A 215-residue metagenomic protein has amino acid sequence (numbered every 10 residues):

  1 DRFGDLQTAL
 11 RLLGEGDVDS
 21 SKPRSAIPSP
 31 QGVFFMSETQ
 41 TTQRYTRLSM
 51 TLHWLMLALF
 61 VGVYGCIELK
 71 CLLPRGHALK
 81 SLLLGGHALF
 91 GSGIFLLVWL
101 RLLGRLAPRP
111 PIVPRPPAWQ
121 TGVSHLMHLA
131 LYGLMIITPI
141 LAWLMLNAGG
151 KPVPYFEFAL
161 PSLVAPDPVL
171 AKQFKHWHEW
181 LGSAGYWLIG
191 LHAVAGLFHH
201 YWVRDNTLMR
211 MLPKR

Functional and structural regions predicted by a protein language model:
D1-L13: Extreme N-terminal basic, low-complexity initiation segments that serve as generic localization/processing leaders
K22-F35: Short, Lys/Arg-enriched N-terminal segments with co-localized hydrophobic residues within the first ~10-30 amino acids
G32-R215: Membrane-embedded alpha-helical bundles that constitute the cytochrome b-like, heme-associated redox core of multi-pass
